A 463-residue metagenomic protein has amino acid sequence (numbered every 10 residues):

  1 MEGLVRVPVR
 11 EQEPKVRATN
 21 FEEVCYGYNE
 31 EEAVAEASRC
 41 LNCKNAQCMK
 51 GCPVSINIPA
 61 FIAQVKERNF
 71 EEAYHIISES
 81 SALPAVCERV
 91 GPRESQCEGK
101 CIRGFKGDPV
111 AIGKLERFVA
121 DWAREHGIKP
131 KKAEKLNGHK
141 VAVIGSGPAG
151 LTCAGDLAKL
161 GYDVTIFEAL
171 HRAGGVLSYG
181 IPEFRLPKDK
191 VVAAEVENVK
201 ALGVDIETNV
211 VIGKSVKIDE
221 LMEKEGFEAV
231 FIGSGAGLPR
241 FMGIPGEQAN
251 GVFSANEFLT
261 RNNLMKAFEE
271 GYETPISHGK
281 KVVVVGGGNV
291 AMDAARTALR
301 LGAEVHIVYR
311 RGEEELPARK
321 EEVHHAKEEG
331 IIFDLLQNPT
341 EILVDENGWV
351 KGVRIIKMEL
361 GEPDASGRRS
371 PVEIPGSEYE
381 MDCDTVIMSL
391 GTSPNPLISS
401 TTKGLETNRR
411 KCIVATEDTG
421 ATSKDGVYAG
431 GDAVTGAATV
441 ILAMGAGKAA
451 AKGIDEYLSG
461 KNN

Functional and structural regions predicted by a protein language model:
R17-E36, N57-R89, K106-A133, N262-N263: Ferredoxin-type iron-sulfur electron-transfer modules in oxidoreductases and energy-metabolism complexes
N42-E67, V86-V119, T165, R172 (+1 more regions): Iron-sulfur cluster-binding cysteine motifs and their immediate structural context in ferredoxin-like electron-transfer
V119-K135, V192, E197-V211, P239-L301 (+2 more regions): Glycine-rich dinucleotide-binding loop and its adjacent helix/turn
K135-L136, K140-I144, V196-I244, E341-R354 (+3 more regions): Feature captures the FAD/FMN-dependent oxidoreductase FAD-binding
H139-T165, A291-L299: N-terminal Rossmann-like FAD-binding beta1-loop-alpha1 element of flavoenzymes
D163-I166, L170-A201, D205-E207, A295-E341: Rossmann-like dinucleotide-binding cores of NAD(P)H-dependent redox enzymes
Q248-G279, P363-A437: FAD-site-proximal beta/loop scaffold in flavoenzymes
A433-G460: A conserved FAD-binding loop/helix module that cradles the flavin
